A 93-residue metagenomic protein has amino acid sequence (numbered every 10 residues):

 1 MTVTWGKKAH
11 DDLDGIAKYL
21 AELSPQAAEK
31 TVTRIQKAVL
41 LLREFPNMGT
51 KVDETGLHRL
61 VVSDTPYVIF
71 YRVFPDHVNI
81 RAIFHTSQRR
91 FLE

Functional and structural regions predicted by a protein language model:
T2-L57: Basic, Lys/Arg-enriched alpha-helical interface segments
E29, V62, Y67-V68, R72-E93: Enriched for short, Lys/Arg-rich terminal
